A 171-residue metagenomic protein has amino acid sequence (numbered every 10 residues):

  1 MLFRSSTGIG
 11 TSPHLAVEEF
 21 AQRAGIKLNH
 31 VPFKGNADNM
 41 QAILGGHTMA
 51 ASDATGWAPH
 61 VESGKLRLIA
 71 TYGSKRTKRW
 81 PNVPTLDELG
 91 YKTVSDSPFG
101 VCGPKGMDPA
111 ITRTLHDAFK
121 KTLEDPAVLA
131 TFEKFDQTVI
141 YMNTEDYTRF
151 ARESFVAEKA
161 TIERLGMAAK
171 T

Functional and structural regions predicted by a protein language model:
F3-T171: Conserved, function-defining micro-sites of small-solute handling proteins
